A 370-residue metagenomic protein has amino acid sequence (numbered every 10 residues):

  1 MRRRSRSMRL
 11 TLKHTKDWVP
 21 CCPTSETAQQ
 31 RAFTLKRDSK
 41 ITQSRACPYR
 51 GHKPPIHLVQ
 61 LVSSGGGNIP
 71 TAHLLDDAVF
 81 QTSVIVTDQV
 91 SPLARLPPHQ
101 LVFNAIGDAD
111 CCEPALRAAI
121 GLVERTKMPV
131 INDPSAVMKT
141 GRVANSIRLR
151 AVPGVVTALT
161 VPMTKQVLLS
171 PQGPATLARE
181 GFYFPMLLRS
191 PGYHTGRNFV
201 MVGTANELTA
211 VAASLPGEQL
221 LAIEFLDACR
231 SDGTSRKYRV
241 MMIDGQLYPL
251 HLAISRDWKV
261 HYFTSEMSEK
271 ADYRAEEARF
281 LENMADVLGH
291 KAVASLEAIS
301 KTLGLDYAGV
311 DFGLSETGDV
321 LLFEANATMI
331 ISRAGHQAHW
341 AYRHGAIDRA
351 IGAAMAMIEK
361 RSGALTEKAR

Functional and structural regions predicted by a protein language model:
R3-S5, R37-D38: Canonical positions in the second alpha-helix
R9, T42-Q43: Short coil turns that delineate tetratricopeptide repeat
C47-P54, V62-L169, T176: Conserved N-proximal alpha/beta basic substrate-recognition cap immediately N-terminal to, or forming the N-lobe
T157-T160, F184-A210: Glycine-rich phosphate-binding loop of ATP-grasp-fold ATP-dependent ligases
F199-S295, I299: Phosphate-binding site of ATP-dependent enzymes
K301-L305, L314-R370: C-terminal active-site "lid" helix and adjoining low-complexity regulatory extension at the edge of ATP-using catalytic
